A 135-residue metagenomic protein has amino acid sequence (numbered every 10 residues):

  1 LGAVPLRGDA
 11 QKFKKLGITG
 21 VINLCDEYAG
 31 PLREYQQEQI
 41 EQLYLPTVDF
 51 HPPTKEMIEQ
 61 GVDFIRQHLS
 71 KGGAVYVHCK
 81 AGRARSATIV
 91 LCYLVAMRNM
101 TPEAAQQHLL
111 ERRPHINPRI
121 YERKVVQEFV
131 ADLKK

Functional and structural regions predicted by a protein language model:
L1-V75, V95-E128, K134: Cysteine-based protein phosphatase catalytic domain of the PTP/DSP
G72-L91: A phosphate-binding catalytic loop at a beta-strand-loop-alpha-helix junction that coordinates phosphoryl groups
